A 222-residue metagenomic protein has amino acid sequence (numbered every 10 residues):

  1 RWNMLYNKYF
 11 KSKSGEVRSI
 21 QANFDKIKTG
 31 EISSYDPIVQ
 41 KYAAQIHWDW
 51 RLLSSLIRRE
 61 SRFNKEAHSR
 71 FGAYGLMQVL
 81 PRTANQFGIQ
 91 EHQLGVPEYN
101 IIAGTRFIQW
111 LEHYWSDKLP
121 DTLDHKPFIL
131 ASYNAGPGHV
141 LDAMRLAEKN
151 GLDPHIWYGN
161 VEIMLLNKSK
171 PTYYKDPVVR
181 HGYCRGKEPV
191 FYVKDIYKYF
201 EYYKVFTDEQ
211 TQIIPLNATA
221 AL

Functional and structural regions predicted by a protein language model:
R1-Q40, K65, A218-A221: N-terminal export signals and maturation junctions of secreted/periplasmic proteins
R1-S12, V193, Y199-F206: Extended ligand-binding regions for polar small-molecule ligands
W2-K8, L52-S54, S116-L130, E209-Q212: Surface-exposed patches in mature extracellular/periplasmic domains of secreted proteins
G15-I20, S61-H68, L111-Y114, K118 (+1 more regions): Secretory-pathway/luminal and periplasmic proteins that interact with or process carbohydrate-rich
A22-G30, V39-Y42, N64-H68, Q86-P97 (+3 more regions): Second-shell loop/turn segments in exported
W48-N64, I101-T105, I129-A135, I196: Short, functionally critical alpha-helical segments immediately adjacent to catalytic or ligand/cofactor-binding
E66-H92, Y99-W110, I196: Substrate-binding/active-site groove segments that recognize and process beta-1,4-linked N-acetyl-hexosamine
D124-Y203: Catalytic and substrate-binding regions of cell-wall glycan-acting enzymes that process beta-1,4-linked
